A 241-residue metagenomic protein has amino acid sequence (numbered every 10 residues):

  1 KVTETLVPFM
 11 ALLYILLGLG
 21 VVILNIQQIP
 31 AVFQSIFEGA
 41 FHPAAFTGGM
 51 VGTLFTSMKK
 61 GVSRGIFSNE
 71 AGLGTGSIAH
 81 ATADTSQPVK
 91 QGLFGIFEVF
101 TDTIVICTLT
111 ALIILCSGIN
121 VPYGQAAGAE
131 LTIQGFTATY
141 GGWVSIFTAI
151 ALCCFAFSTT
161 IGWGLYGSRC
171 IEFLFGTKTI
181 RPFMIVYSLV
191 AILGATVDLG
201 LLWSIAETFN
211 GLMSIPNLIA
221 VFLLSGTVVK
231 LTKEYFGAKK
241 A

Functional and structural regions predicted by a protein language model:
K1-F37, I171-E172, W203-V229: Membrane-interface loop-to-helix entry segments
V2-V7, C116-P182, L199-P216: Transmembrane helix-loop boundary segments of multi-pass membrane transporters
T3, L16, V51, F55-I66 (+3 more regions): Hydrophobic alpha-helical transmembrane segments of multi-pass membrane proteins
L17-S35, T47-G49, T82-P88, F97 (+1 more regions): Extracellular/periplasmic helix-exit of transmembrane alpha-helices
A45-S68, V105-T108, L112-I113, T139-C154 (+2 more regions): Select transmembrane alpha-helical segments in multipass membrane proteins
A71, A81-L93, F173-T179: Juxtamembrane helix-boundary/capping and inter-helix hinge elements in multi-pass membrane proteins
A81, T160-T177, T227-K240: Alpha-helical transmembrane segments
T179-K233, A241: A generic transmembrane alpha-helix motif of multi-pass inner-membrane proteins
